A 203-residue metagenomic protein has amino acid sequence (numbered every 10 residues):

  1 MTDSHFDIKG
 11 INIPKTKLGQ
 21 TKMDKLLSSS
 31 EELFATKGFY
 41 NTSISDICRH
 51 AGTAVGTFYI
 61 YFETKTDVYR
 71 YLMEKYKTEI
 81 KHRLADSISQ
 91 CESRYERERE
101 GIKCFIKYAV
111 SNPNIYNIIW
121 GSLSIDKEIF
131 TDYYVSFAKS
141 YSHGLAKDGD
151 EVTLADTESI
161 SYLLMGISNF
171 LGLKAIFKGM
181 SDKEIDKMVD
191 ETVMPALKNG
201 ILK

Functional and structural regions predicted by a protein language model:
M1-T21, K203: N-terminal intrinsically disordered/low-complexity leader segments
P14, K25, L33-D67, Y71: Helix-turn-helix
K22, L26-F34, Y76, F105: Short hydrophobic clusters on alpha-helical segments that form packing/core surfaces in small helical domains
T36-Y40, C91, N112: Short coil/turn segments at alpha/beta junctions that flank glycine-rich nucleotide-binding fingerprints
F62, Y69-E79, R83, I119 (+1 more regions): Alpha-helical DNA-contacting segments of helix-turn-helix folds
Y71, A85-S111, L164: Hydrophobic alpha-helical connector segments
T78-K81, A85, E100, I125-E151 (+2 more regions): Amphipathic alpha-helical packing segments from all-alpha helical-bundle domains
Y116-G121, K147-M194: Hydrophobic/aromatic-rich alpha-helical bundle segments in the mid-to-C-terminal region
